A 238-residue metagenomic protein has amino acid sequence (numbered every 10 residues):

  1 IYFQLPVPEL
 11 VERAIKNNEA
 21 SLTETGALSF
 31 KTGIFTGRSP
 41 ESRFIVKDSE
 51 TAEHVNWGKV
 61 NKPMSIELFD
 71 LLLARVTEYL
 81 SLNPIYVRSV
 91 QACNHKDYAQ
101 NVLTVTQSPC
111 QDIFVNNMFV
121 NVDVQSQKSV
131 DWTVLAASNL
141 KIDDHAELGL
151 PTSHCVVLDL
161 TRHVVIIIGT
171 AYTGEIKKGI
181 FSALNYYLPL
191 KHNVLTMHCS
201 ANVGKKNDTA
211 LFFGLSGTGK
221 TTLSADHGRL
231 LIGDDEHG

Functional and structural regions predicted by a protein language model:
I1-T209: A noncatalytic interaction/capping subdomain that flanks phosphate/NTP-handling catalytic cores
V203-D234: Glycine-rich phosphate-binding P-loop
G238: Conserved nucleotide-state-sensing and coupling region of NTP-binding domains
